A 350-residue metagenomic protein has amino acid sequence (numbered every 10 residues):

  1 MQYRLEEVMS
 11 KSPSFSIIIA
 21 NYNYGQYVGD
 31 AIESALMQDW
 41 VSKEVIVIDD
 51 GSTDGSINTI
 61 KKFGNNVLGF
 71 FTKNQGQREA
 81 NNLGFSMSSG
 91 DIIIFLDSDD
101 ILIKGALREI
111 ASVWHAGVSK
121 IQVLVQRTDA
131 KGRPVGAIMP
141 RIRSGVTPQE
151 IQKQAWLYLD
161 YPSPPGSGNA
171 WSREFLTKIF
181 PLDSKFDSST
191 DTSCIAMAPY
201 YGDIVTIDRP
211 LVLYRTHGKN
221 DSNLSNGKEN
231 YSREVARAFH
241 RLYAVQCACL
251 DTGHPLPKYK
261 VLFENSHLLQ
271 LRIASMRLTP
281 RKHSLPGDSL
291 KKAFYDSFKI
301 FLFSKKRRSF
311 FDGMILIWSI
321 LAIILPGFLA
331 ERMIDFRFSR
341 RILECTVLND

Functional and structural regions predicted by a protein language model:
Q2-N230, N349: Nucleotide-sugar donor-binding/catalytic module of glycosyltransferases that assemble extracellular/cell-envelope
L157, S188, L213-D350: C-terminal subregions of glycosyltransferases and related glycan-biosynthesis enzymes
